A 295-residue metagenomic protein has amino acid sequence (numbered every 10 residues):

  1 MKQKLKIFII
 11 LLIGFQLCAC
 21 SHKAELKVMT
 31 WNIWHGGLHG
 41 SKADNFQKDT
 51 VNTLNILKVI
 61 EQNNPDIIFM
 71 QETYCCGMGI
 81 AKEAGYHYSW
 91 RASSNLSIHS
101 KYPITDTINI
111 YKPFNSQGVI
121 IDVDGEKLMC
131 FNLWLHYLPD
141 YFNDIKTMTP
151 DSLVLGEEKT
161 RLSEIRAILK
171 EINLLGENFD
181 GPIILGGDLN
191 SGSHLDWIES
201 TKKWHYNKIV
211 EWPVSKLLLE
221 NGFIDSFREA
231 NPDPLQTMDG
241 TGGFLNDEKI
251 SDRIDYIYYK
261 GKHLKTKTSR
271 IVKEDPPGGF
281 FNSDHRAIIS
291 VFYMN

Functional and structural regions predicted by a protein language model:
K2, K6-I9, C18-E83, K127 (+2 more regions): N-terminal, active-site-proximal structural segment of metallo-dependent hydrolase catalytic domains
L26-I33, I56-C76, C130-L133, E158-S200 (+4 more regions): Active-site beta-strand/loop signature of hydrolases that rely on acidic residues for catalysis
T30-T53, H136-T160, Y206: Acidic/histidine-rich helix-loop elements that form or flank divalent-metal/phosphate-binding sites at the catalytic
H35-L38, T73-M78, N115-S116, L138-Y141 (+5 more regions): Active-site environment of divalent metal-dependent phosphoester hydrolases
K48-N55, E72, I110-Y111, L153-I168 (+3 more regions): Soluble or luminal CAZymes and related metallo-dependent hydrolases
I67-D144: Structured beta-strand-rich core segments of catalytic domains in phosphoester-bond hydrolases
L174-I183, S191-N295: Metal-dependent phosphoester-hydrolase catalytic domains
